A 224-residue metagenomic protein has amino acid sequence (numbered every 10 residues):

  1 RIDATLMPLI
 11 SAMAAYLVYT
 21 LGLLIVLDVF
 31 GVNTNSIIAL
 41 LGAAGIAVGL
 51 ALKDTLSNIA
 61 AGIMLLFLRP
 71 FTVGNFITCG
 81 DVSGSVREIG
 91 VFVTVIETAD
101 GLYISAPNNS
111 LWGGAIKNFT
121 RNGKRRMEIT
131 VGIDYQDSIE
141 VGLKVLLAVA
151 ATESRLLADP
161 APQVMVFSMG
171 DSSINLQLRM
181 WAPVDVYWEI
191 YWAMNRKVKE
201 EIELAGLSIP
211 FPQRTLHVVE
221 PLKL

Functional and structural regions predicted by a protein language model:
R1-F67, A99-K124: Membrane-contacting alpha-helices and adjoining membrane-interface segments in channel/transport-associated proteins
A4-T5, L21, N35, A51-D54 (+13 more regions): Charged, alpha-helix-enriched surfaces in structured cytosolic catalytic cores of large nucleotide-utilizing machines
M7, I37, I96, P160-A161 (+1 more regions): Residue-level detector of family-conserved "landmark" positions at structurally sensitive sites
V26, G31, L56, G74 (+7 more regions): Residue-level signature of catalytic and energy-coupling elements of molecular machines, predominantly ATP/GTP-dependent
A39-K53, G132, Q163, F167 (+3 more regions): Pore-lining and gate-forming transmembrane alpha-helices of multi-pass membrane transport proteins
M64-D159, I174: Soluble accessory domains appended to multi-pass membrane transport proteins
D137, L147, L157-L224: Solvent-exposed, non-transmembrane regulatory segments of membrane-associated proteins
